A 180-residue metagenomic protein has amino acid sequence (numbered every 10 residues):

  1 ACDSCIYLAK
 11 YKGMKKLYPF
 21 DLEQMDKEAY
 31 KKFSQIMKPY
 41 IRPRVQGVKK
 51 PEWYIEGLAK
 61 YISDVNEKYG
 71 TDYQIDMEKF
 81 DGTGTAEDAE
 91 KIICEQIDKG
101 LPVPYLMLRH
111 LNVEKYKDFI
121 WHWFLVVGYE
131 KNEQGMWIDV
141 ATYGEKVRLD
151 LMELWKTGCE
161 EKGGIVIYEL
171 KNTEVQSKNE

Functional and structural regions predicted by a protein language model:
A1-G84: Cysteine-nucleophile protease catalytic domains, especially the papain-like/related folds used in DUB/UBL proteases
C2-C5, C94, C159: Generic recognition of cysteine residues
D3, H110, G144: Catalytic metal-binding/acid-base residues of hydrolase active sites
I62, A89-C94, D150-K156: Intrinsically disordered, low-complexity boundary segments flanking structured domains
Y73, H122-F124, V147: Short beta-strand segments
T83-V140: Active-site-adjacent substructure of cysteine-protease-like catalytic cores
K117, V127-E180: Noncatalytic regulatory segments and standalone regulatory/sensor domains
